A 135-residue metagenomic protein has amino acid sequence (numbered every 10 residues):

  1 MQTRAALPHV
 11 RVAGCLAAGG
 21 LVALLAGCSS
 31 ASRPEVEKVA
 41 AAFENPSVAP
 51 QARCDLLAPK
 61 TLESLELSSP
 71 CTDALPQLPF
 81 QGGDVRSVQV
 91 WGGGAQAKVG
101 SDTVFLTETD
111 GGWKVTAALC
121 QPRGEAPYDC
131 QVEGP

Functional and structural regions predicted by a protein language model:
M1-A26: Sec-dependent bacterial lipoprotein signal peptides
A13-C15, A40-A42, D55-T61, T107-E108 (+1 more regions): Short, intrinsically disordered, charge-biased short linear motifs at domain edges
S29-A31: Bacterial signal peptide processing site
P34-A41, N45-Q89: Short solvent-exposed beta->alpha transition segments
F80-L106: Exposed beta-strand-loop-beta-strand "reactive/processing" segments of non-cytosolic proteins
T103-G134: Short beta-strand edge/turn micro-motifs at domain boundaries
